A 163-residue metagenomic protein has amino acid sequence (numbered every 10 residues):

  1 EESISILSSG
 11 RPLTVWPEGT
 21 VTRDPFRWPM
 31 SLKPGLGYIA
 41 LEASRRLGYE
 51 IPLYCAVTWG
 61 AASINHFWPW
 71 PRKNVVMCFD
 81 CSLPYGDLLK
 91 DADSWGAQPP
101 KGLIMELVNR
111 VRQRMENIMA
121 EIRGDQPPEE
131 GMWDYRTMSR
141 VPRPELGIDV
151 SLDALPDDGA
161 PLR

Functional and structural regions predicted by a protein language model:
E1-R11: Membrane-interfacial amphipathic helices and adjacent loop/beta segments that form the lipid-substrate binding surface
R11-P12, T20-K101, M132-M138, P144-D153: A cross-family acyltransferase "interaction/gating" segment
G86, I118-D125: Solvent-exposed amphipathic alpha-helical surface segments
P100-I104, V108: Short, charged, low-complexity patches
L107-M119: Short amphipathic C-terminal alpha-helix that caps PH/PH-like domains
I122-T137, L152, P156-P161: Short, flexible loop/turn segments with low-complexity composition
